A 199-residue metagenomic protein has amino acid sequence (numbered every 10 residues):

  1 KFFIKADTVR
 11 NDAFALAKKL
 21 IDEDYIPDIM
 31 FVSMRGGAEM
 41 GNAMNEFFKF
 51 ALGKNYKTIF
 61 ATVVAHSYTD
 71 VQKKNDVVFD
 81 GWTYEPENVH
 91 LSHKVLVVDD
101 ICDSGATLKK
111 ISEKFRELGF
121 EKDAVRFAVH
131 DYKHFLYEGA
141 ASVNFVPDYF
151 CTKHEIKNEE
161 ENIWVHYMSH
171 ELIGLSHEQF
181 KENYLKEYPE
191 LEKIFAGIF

Functional and structural regions predicted by a protein language model:
K1-I26: Active-site-facing substrate-recognition patch
L20-I26, E87-L91, F120-E121: Glycine-rich phosphate-binding loop signature in dinucleotide/nucleotide-binding domains
E23, E113-F199: PRPP-dependent phosphoribosyltransferase catalytic core
Y25-M34: Short glycine-rich phosphate-binding loop at a beta-alpha junction
F48-Y56, L118-F120: Short helix-capping segments at alpha-helix termini
L52-V95, D103-E113: Short, glycine/charge-rich flexible loops or terminal/linker lids adjacent to PRPP-binding catalytic cores
T62, V97, F127-V129: Structural beta-sheet core signal
